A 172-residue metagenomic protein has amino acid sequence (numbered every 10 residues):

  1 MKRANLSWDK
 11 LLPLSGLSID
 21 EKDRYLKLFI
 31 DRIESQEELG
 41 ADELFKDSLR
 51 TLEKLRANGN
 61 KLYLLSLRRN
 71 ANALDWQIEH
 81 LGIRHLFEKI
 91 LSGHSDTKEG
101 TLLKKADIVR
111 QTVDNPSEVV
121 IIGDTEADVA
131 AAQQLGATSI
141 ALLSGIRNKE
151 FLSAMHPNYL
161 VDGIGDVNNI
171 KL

Functional and structural regions predicted by a protein language model:
M1-K46, R50, A57: N-terminal helical cap/lid subdomain that shapes the substrate entry/recognition surface in HAD-like hydrolases
R3, E43-D47, R69, D124 (+2 more regions): Short beta->alpha linker loops
E38-E43, T97-T101, S139: Short, flexible loop segments at the rims of nucleotide/cofactor-binding pockets, characterized by
L49-A57, R110-V113, V129-Q134: Surface-exposed amphipathic alpha-helices with a cationic face
R56, K61, E118, T138: Residues at the starts of beta-strands that form the adenosine-phosphate
L67-V120, E126, F151: Substrate-recognition "cap/lid" segment bordering the active-site pocket of phosphatases
R110, D166-L172: Short amphipathic alpha-helix with an adjacent loop that forms part of the alpha/beta core around
V120-D162: Acidic, Mg2+-coordinating phosphoryl-transfer loop and its flanking beta/alpha structural elements, shared across
